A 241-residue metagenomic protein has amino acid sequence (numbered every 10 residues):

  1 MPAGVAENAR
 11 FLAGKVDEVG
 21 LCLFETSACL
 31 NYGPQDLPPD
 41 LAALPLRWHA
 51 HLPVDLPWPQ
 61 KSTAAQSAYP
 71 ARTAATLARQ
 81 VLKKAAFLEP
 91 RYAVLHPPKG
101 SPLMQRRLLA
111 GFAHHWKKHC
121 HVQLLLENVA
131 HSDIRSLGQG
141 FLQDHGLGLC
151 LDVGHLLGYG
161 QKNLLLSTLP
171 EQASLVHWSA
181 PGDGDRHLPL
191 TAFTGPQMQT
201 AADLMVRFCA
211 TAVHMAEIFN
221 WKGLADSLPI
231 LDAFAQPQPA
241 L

Functional and structural regions predicted by a protein language model:
M1, D17-L21, L46-L52, R91-L95 (+4 more regions): Hydrophobic faces of well-ordered beta-strands that scaffold small-molecule active sites in alpha/beta enzyme cores
M1-A3, C22-T26, P53-P57, P98-G100 (+4 more regions): Active-site beta-loop-alpha junctions enriched in small/polar residues
M1-A71, L241: N-terminal pre-domain/capping segments
E7-A9, A74-K83, L137-G148, L157-L241: Histidine-acidic metal/acid-base catalytic patches
L12-K15, A43-L44, K83-Y92, H115-H121 (+1 more regions): A structural motif corresponding to the C-terminal end of an alpha-helix and its immediate exit/capping segment
E18-L23, Q35-P39, A43-L46, Y69-T73 (+6 more regions): Residues lining hydrophobic/aromatic ligand-binding pockets adjacent to catalytic sites
T26-N31, E127-I134, G148-K162: Active-site glycine- and acidic-residue-rich loops that bind and position anionic ligands or nucleotide-like cofactors
P59-G148: Active-site acidic/histidine proton-transfer and metal-coordination neighborhood in alpha/beta enzyme cores
